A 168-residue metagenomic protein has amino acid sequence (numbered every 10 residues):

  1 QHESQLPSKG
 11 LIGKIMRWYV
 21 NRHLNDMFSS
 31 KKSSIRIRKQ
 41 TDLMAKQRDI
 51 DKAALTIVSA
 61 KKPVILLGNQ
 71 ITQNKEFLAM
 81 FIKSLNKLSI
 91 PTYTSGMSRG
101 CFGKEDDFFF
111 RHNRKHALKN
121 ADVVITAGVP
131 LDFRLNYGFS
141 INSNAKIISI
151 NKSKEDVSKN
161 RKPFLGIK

Functional and structural regions predicted by a protein language model:
Q1-K39, R134: Glycine/aspartate-rich loop-and-adjacent alpha/beta segment that forms the canonical ThDP
Q1-P7, S95-K168: Glycine-rich, acidic loop regions that bind phosphate or pyrophosphate groups
P7-G10, K46, N74, S158: Serine/threonine-rich low-complexity intrinsically disordered regions
L11-Y19, Q40-R48, A79-K87, R134-N144 (+1 more regions): Phosphate-binding glycine-rich loops and adjacent basic patches that engage nucleotide phosphates, nucleic-acid
Y19-H23, K61, R161: Generic secondary-structure transition motif, activating predominantly at the C-termini of alpha-helices
D26, S30-I35, K39, A45-K46 (+1 more regions): Anionic-ligand anchoring segments at beta-strand to alpha-helix junctions in alpha/beta enzyme folds, i.e., glycine
